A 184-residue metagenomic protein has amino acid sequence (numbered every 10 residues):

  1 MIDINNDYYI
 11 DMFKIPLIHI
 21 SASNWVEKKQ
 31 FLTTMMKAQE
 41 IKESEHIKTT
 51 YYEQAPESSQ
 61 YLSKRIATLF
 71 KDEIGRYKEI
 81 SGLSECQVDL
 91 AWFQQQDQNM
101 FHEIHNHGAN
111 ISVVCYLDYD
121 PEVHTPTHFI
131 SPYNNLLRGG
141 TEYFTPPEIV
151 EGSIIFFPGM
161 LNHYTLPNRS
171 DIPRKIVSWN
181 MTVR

Functional and structural regions predicted by a protein language model:
M1-L83, F101: Non-heme Fe(II)/2-oxoglutarate
I20, F93, C115, W179-M181: Preference for bulky hydrophobic residues occupying beta-strand positions in well-ordered beta-sheet regions
S23-N24, D118-P121, R184: Short loop segments at secondary-structure junctions
N24, Y133, L161: A broadly conserved detector of short glycine/acidic/proline-rich loop/turn motifs that flank catalytic sites and bind
K37, D118, F157, T182: Residue-level marker of positions within ordered structural domains that often coincide with functionally constrained
Y52, P158-L161, L166-R184: Short, charged interaction patches at domain edges and termini
Q87-F156, L166, P173: Catalytic core of non-heme Fe(II) oxygenases with the double-stranded beta-helix
